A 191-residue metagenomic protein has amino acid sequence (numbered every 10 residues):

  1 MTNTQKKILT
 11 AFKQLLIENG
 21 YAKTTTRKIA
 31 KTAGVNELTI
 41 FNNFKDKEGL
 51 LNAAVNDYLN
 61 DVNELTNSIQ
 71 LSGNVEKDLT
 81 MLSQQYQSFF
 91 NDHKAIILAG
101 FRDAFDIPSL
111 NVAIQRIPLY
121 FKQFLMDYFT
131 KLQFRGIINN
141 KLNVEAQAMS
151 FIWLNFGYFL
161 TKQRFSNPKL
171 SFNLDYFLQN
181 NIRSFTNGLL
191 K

Functional and structural regions predicted by a protein language model:
M1-N19, K23, R27-T32, G49: Basic, helix-initiating cap at the start of DNA-binding domains
Y21-A22, L110, I138: Conserved hydrophobic residue
R27, D46-N52, D61: Short amphipathic alpha-helical segment with a characteristic S/N-K-E followed by hydrophobic residues
G34-F44: Short hydrophobic/aromatic patch on the recognition helix
A54-T80, F134: Amphipathic alpha-helical linker/stalk segments
M81, S88, D127-K131, S150 (+2 more regions): C-terminal peripheral helix-coil segments that are non-catalytic and often amphipathic
F90-N111, L160-R164: Amphipathic alpha-helical segments used for helix-helix packing
D92, S109-R135, A146-M149, F159-L160: Amphipathic alpha-helical packing segments from all-alpha helical-bundle domains
